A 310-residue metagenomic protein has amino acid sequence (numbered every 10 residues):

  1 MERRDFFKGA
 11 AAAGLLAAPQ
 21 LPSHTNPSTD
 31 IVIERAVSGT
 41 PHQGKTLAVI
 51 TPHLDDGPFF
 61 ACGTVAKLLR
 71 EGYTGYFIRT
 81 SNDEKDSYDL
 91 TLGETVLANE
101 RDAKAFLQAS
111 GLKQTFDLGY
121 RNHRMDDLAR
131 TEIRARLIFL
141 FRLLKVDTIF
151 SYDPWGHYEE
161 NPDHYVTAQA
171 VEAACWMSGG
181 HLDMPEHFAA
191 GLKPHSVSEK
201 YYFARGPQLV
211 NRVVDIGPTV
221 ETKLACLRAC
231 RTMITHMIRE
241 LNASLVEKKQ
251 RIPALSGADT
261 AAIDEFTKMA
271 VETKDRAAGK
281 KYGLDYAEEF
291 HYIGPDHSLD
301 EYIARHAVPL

Functional and structural regions predicted by a protein language model:
R3, F7-G9, N26-L144: Active-site rim/loop-helix segments in enzyme catalytic domains that contact anionic ligands
F7, S28-E34, G39-Q43, G180-K193 (+1 more regions): C-terminal accessory domains and tails appended to enzymatic cores
A10-G14: Sec-dependent signal peptide hydrophobic core
A17-T29: Bacterial Sec-dependent signal peptides at the C-terminal "C-region" and cleavage site
V49, R79, D117-G119, S151 (+3 more regions): Structural signal for conserved beta-strand scaffold positions within catalytic alpha/beta enzyme cores
H53, N161-H164, C230: Histidine-centered active-site/metal-ligand motif
Y76, T115-Y201: Internal alpha/beta domain cores that form substrate/cofactor-binding pockets in large enzymes and binding proteins
R101-A105, A168-Q169, A173, E221 (+1 more regions): Residues on a specific face of well-ordered alpha-helices
